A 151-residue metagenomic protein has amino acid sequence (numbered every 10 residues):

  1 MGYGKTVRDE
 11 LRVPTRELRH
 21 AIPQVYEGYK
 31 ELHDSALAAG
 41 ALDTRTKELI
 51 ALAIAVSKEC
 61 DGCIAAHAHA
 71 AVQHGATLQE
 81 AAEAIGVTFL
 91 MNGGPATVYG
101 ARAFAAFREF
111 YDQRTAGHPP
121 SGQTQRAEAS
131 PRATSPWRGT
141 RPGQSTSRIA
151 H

Functional and structural regions predicted by a protein language model:
M1-T46, Y99-H151: Acidic, glycine/proline-rich low-complexity segments that act as flexible tails and inter-domain linkers
P14, E31-L32, A66-A70, A84: A general alpha-helix detector
E27, A66-L78, F104-F107: Iron-sulfur (Fe-S) cluster-binding segments and ferredoxin-like electron-carrier domains, especially [2Fe-2S]
Y29, H33, L49-I54, A84-M91 (+1 more regions): Short alpha-helical scaffolding segments that buttress acidic/His motifs in well-ordered protein cores
S57: Sequence/structural segment immediately N-terminal to covalent heme-attachment motifs in c-type and related
C60-C63: Short cysteine clusters
G94: Substrate/cofactor-recognition hotspot
